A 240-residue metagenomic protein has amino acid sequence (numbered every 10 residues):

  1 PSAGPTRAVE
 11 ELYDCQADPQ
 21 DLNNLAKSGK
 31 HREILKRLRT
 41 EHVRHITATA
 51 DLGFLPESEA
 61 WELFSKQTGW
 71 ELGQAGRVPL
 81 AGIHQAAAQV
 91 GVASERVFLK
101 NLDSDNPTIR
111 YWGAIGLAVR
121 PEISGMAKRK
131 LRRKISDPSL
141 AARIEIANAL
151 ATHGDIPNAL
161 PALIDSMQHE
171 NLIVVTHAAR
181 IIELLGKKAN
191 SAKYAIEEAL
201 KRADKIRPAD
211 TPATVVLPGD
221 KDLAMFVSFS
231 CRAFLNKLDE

Functional and structural regions predicted by a protein language model:
P1-K27, E33, P56, E62-S65: C-terminal, low-complexity/hydrophilic appendages and adjacent surface loops of extracellular/periplasmic anionic
G4, K36-R37, R44-A48, E57-N101 (+1 more regions): Extracellular/periplasmic ectodomains of large secreted or surface enzymes and adhesion receptors
A17, V43-T47, K187, K201: Sec-exported extracytoplasmic/periplasmic mature domains
K30-E33, R37, T108: Generic recognition of stable, solvent-exposed alpha-helical segments in well-folded globular domains
G76-V92, T108-I123, R133, A141-I156 (+2 more regions): Structural detector for internal amphipathic alpha-helices that build alpha-solenoid repeat scaffolds
G91-D103, E122-S136, D155-Q168, K188-R202 (+1 more regions): Amphipathic alpha-helical scaffolding segments comprising HEAT/armadillo-like alpha-solenoid repeats
